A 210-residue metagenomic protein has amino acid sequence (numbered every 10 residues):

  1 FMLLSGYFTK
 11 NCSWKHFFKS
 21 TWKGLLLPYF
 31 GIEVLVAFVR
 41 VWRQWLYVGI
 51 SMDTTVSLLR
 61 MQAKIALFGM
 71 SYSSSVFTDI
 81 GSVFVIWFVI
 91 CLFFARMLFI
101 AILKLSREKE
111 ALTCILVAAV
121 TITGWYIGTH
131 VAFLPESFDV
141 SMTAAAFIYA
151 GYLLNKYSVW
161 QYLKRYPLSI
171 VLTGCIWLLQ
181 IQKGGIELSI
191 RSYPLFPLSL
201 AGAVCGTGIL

Functional and structural regions predicted by a protein language model:
F1-K15, L25, Y29: N-terminal topogenic module of multi-pass integral membrane proteins
M2, F8-K10, V36, R40-W45 (+1 more regions): Hydrophobic alpha-helical segments with transmembrane-like composition
N11-S20, I102-E110, N155-L168, L210: Membrane-interface junctions at the ends of membrane-embedded or membrane-associated helices
T21, L25, F88, T113-C114 (+3 more regions): Alpha-helical transmembrane segments
P28-A37: Hydrophobic alpha-helical transmembrane segments in multi-pass membrane proteins
Y29, L112-T123, R165-W177: Central hydrophobic cores of alpha-helical transmembrane segments in multi-pass integral membrane proteins
V48-I50, T54: Long, mid-chain structured domain cores
Q161-L210: Alpha-helical transmembrane segments and terminal signal-anchor/GPI-anchor hydrophobic tails, characterized by long
